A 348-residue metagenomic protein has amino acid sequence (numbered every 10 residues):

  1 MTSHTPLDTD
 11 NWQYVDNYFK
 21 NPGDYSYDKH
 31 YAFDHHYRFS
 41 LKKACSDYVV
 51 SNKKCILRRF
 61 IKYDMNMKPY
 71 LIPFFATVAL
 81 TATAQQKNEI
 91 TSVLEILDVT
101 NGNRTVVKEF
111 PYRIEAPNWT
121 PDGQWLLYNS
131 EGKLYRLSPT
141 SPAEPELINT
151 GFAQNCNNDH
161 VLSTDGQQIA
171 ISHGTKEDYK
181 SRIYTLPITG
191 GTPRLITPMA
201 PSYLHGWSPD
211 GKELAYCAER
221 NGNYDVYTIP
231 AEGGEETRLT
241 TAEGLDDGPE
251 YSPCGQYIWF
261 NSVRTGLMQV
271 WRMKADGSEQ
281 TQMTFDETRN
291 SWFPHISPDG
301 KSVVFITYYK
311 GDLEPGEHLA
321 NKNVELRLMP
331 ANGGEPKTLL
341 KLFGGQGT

Functional and structural regions predicted by a protein language model:
M1-S26, H30-D64: Short, strongly patterned local motifs
T5, P69-L71, G233: Generic extreme N-terminus detector
W12, N52, A84-Q85, E279: Intrinsically disordered, low-complexity regions enriched in polar/acidic and amide residues
K20, D34, S40, I61 (+5 more regions): Compositionally biased, low-structure terminal segments
D34, S46, N52, V78-A84 (+2 more regions): Short stretches within intrinsically disordered, low-complexity N-terminal or propeptide regions
Y63-K87: Bacterial Sec-dependent N-terminal signal peptides
Q85-T348: Sequence signature of WD/YWTD-type beta-propeller architectures
